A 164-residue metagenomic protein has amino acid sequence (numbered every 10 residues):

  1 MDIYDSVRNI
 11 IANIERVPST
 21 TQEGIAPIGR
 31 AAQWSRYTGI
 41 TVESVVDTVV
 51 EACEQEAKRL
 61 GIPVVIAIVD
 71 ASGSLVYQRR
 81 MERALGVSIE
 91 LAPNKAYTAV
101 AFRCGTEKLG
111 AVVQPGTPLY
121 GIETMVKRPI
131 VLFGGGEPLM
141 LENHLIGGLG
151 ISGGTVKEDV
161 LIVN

Functional and structural regions predicted by a protein language model:
D2-N164: Flexible, solvent-exposed loop/hinge segments and secondary-structure transition points
